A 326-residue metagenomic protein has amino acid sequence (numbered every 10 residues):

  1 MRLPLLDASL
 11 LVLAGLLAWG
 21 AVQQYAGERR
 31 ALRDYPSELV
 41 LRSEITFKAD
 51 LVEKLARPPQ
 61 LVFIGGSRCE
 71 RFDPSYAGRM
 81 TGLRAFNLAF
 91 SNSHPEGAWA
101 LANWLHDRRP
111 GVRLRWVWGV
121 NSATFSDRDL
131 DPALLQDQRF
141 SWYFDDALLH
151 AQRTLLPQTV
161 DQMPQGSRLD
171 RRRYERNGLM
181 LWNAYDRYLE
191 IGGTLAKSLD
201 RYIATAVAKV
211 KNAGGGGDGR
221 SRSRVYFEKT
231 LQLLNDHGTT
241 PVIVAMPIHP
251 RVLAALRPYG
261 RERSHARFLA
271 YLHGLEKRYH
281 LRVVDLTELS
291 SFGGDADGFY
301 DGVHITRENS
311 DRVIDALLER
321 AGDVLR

Functional and structural regions predicted by a protein language model:
P4-Q24: Hydrophobic membrane-insertion alpha-helices, especially the h-region of bacterial N-terminal signal peptides
Q24-F47: Alpha-helical transmembrane signal-anchor/signal-peptide segments
L41-G65: Short extracytoplasmic
R57-P58, F63-H150: Membrane-embedded segments
G119-V120, D129-T240: Secreted/periplasmic serine-hydrolase-like ester/acetyl group-modifying domain
L233-G260: Active-site segments of SGNH/GDSL-like serine hydrolases that catalyze O-acetyl group transfer/hydrolysis on lipids
P250-D285: Substrate-gating cap/lid alpha-helix
G298-R326: Histidine-centered active-site loop/cap adjacent to the catalytic His in serine esterases/O-acetyl transfer systems
